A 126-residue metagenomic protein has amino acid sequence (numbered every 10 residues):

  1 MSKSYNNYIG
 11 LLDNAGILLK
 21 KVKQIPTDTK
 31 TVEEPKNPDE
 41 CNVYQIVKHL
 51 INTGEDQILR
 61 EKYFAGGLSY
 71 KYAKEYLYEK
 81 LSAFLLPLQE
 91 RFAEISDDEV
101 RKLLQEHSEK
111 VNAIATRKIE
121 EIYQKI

Functional and structural regions predicted by a protein language model:
M1-I126: Conserved nucleotide- and phosphate/pyrophosphate-binding catalytic cores in adenylate/nucleotidyl-handling enzymes
